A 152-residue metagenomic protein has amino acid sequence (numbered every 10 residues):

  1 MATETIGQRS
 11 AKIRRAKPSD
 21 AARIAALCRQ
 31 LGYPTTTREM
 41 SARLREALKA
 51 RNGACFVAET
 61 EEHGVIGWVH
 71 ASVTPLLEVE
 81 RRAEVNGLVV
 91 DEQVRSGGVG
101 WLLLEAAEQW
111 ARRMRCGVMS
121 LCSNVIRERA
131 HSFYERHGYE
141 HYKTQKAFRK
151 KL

Functional and structural regions predicted by a protein language model:
M1-S19: Conserved N-terminal entry element of GNAT/NAT acetyltransferase domains
R15-R81, D91, L104, Y142: Acetyl-CoA-dependent GNAT
V90, S96-Q109, S132, R136: Conserved acetyl-CoA-binding loop-helix of GNAT-fold acetyltransferases
W101, R113, V125-T144: Conserved active-site alpha-helix within GNAT-family acetyltransferase domains
L104, A111-S123: Conserved GNAT acetyl-CoA-binding A-motif
T144-K151: Active-site/acyl-donor-binding loops of N-acyltransferases
